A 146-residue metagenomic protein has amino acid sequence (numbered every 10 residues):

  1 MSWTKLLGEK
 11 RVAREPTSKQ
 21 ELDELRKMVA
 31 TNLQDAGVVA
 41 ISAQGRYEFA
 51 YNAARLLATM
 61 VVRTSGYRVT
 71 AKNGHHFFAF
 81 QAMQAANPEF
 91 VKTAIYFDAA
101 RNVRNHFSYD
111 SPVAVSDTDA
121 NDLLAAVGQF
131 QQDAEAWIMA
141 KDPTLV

Functional and structural regions predicted by a protein language model:
M1-V146: Terminal alpha-helical segments
